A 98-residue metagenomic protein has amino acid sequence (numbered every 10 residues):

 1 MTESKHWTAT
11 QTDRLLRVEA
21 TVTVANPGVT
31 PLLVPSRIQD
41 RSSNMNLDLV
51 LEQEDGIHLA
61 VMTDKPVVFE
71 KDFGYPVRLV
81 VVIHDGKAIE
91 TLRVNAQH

Functional and structural regions predicted by a protein language model:
M1-H98: Exposed, flexible binding/inhibitory loops of compact, secreted disulfide-stabilized domains
